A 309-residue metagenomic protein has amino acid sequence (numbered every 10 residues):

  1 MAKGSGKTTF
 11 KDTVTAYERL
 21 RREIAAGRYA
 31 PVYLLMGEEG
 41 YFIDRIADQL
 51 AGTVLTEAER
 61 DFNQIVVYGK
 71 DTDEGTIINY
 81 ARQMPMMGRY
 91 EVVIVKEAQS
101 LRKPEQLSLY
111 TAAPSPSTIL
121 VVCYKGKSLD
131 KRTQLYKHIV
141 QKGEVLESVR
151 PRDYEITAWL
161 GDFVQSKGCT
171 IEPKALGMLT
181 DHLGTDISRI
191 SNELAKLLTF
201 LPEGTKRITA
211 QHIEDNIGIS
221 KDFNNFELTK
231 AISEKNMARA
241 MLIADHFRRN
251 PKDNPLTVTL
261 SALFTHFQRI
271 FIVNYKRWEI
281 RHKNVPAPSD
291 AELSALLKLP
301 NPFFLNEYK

Functional and structural regions predicted by a protein language model:
A2-R19, A25-L34, E38-K230, E234 (+2 more regions): Non-catalytic interfacial helical region
N224-E227, R239-K309: C-terminal alpha-helical interaction modules of replication/initiation AAA+ assemblies
